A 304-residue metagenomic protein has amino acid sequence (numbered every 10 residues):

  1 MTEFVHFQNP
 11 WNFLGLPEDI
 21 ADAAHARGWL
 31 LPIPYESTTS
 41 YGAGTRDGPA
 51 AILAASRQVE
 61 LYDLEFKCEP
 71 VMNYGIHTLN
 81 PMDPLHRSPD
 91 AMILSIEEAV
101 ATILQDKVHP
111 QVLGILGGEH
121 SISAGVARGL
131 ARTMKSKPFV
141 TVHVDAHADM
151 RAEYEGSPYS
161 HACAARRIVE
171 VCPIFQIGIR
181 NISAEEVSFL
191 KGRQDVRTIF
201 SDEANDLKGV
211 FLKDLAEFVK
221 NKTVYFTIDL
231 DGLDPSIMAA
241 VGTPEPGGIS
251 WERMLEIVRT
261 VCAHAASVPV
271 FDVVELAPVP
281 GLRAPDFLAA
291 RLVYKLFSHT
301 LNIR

Functional and structural regions predicted by a protein language model:
T2-R304: Conserved alpha-helical scaffold segments that buttress catalytic/binding sites
